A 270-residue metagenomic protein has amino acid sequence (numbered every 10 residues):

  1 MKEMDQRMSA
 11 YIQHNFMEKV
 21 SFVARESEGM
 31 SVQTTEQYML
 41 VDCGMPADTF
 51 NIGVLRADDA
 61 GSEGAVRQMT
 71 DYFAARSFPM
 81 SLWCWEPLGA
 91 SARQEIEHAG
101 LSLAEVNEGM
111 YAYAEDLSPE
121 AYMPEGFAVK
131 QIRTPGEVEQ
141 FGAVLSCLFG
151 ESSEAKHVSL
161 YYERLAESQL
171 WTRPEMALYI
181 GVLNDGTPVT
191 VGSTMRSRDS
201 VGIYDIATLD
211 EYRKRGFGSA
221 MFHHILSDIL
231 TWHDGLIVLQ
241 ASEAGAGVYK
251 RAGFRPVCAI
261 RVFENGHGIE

Functional and structural regions predicted by a protein language model:
M1-R76, L88, R93, A155: N-terminal charged segments
V32-T35, Q94-L103, E175-T190: Conserved beta-hairpin
G44-N51, A104, R196-I203, R213: A conserved beta-turn-beta hairpin within the catalytic core of GNAT-like acetyltransferases that forms part
A60-E137, L239, F263-N265: Acyl-donor-binding surface of acyltransferase catalytic domains
E63-T70, D205-D210, K214-S227, T231 (+1 more regions): Conserved acetyl-CoA-binding loop-helix of GNAT-fold acetyltransferases
I96, Y249, F254: Conserved active-site tyrosine of GNAT-family acetyltransferases
P135-L148: A short, well-structured alpha-helix characteristic of acyl/acetyltransferase catalytic modules
S153-L209: A conserved beta-strand-loop-helix scaffold within acyl/acetyltransferase catalytic domains
